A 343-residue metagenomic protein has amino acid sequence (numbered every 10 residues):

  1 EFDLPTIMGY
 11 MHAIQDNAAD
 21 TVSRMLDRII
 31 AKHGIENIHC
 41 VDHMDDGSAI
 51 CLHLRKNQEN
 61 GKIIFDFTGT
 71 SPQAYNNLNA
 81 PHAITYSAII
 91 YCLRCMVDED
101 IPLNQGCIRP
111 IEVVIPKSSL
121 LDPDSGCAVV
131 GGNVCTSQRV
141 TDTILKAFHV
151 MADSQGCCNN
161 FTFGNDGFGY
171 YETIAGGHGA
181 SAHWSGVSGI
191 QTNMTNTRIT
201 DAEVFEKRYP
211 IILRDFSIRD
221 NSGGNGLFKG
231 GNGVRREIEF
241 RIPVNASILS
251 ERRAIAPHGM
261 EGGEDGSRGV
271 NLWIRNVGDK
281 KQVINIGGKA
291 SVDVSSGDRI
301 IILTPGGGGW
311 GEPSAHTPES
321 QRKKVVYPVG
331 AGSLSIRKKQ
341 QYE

Functional and structural regions predicted by a protein language model:
E1-E343: Glycine/proline-enriched, intrinsically flexible loops and inter-domain linkers
